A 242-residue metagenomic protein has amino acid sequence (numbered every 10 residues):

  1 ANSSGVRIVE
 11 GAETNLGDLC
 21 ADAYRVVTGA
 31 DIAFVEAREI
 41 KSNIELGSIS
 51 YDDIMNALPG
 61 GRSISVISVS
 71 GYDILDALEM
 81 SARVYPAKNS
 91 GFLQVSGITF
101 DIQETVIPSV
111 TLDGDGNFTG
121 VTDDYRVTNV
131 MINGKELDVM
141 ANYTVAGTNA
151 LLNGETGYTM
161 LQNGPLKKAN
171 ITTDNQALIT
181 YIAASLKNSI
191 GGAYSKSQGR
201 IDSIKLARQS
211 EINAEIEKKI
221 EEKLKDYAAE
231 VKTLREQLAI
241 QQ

Functional and structural regions predicted by a protein language model:
A1-Q242: Catalytic centers of hydrolytic enzymes
